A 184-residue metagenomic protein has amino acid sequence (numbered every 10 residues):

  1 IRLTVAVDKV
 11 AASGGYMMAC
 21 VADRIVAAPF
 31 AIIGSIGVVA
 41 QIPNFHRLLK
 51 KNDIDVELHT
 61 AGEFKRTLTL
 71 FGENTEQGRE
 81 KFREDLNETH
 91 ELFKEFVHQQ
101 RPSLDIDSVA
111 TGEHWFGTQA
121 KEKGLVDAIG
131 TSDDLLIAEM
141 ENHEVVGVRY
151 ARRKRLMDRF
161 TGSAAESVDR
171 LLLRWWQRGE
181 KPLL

Functional and structural regions predicted by a protein language model:
I1-A28, I36-L184: N-terminal organellar transit peptides
